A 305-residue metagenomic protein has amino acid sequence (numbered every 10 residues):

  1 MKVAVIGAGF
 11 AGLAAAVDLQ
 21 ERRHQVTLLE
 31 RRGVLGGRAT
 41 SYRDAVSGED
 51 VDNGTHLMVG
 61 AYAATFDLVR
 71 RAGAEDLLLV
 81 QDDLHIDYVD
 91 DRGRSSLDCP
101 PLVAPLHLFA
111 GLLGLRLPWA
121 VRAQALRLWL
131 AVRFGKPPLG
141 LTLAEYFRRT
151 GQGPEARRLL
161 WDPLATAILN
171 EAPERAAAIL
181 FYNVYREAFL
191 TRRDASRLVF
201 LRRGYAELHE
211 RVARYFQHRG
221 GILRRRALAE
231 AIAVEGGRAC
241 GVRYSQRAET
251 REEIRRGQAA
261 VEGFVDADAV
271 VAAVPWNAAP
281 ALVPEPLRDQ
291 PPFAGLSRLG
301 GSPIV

Functional and structural regions predicted by a protein language model:
K2-L28: N-terminal Rossmann-like FAD-binding beta1-loop-alpha1 element of flavoenzymes
V17, E21, S41, R214 (+1 more regions): Short, well-ordered alpha-helices that flank and scaffold nucleotide-derived cofactor binding pockets
Q20-A45: Glycine-rich FAD pyrophosphate-binding loop
G36, V234-V305: Central helical "cap/lid" subdomain
G37-A61, R127-R133: Glycine-rich active-site loop/strand segments that organize a redox cofactor
T55-G73, H209-I222: N-terminal Rossmann-like dinucleotide/flavin-binding domain of flavoprotein oxidoreductases that bind FAD/FMN
Y62-Y182, L190-A195: Mobile amphipathic helical/loop "lid" adjacent to a hydrophobic cofactor/ligand pocket
V184-T250, I254-V265: Helical element adjacent to the flavin cofactor pocket in flavoenzyme catalytic cores
